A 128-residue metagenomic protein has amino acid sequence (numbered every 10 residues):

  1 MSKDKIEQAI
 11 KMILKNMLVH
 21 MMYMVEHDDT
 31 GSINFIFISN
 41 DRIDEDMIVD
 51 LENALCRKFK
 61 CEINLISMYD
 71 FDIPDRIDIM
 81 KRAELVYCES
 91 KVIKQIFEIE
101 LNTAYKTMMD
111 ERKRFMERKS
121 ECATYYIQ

Functional and structural regions predicted by a protein language model:
M1-Y23, R42-Q128: Catalytic core of pol beta-like nucleotidyltransferases
M24-D28: Short, solvent-exposed loop/turn elements at beta->coil junctions and helix N-caps that rim active or binding pockets
D29-F35: Conserved loop-to-beta-strand segment in the C-terminal subdomain of adenylate-forming
I36-N40: Short hydrophobic/aromatic beta-strand micro-patches that form the beta-sheet surface supporting nucleotide- or nucleic
